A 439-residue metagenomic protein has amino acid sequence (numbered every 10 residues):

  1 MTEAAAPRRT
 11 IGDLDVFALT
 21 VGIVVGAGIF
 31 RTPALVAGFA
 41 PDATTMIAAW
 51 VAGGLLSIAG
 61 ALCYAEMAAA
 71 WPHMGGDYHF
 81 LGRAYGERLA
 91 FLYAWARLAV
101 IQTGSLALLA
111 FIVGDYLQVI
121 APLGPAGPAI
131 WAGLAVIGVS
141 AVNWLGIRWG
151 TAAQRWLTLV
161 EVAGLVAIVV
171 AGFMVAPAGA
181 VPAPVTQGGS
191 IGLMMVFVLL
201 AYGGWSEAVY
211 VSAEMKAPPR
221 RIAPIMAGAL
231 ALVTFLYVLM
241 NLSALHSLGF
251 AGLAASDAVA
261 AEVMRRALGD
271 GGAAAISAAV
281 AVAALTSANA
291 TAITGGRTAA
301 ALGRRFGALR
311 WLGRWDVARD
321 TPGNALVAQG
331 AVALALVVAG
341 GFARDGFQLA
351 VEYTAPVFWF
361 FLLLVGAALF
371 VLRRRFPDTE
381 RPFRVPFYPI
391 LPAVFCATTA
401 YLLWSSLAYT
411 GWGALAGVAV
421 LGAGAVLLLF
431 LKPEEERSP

Functional and structural regions predicted by a protein language model:
M1-A34, G38-T44, S57-I58, L62 (+5 more regions): Membrane-interface "cap" regions at the ends of multi-pass membrane proteins
E3-R8, M46-W50, P122-A132, W156-A278 (+1 more regions): Helix-loop-helix junctions that connect adjacent transmembrane segments in multi-pass membrane transporters
L35, I58-V136, S140-W144, W149 (+2 more regions): Hydrophobic transmembrane alpha-helices that form the core helical bundles of multi-pass secondary transporters
A37-D42, I112-P128, W149-L157, A275-A278 (+3 more regions): Transmembrane helix-loop boundary segments of multi-pass membrane transporters
H79-F80, G86, Q118-L123, I225-A292 (+1 more regions): TM-loop-TM module centered on a large, flexible mid-protein loop between adjacent transmembrane helices in multi-pass
G114, G127-V175, V185-G188, M226-L230 (+3 more regions): Membrane-interface loop-to-helix entry segments
A153, L312-D320, L362-G411: C-terminal membrane-solvent junction of multi-pass transporters and transport-like membrane proteins
Y353-F358, F387-P439: A generic transmembrane alpha-helix motif of multi-pass inner-membrane proteins
